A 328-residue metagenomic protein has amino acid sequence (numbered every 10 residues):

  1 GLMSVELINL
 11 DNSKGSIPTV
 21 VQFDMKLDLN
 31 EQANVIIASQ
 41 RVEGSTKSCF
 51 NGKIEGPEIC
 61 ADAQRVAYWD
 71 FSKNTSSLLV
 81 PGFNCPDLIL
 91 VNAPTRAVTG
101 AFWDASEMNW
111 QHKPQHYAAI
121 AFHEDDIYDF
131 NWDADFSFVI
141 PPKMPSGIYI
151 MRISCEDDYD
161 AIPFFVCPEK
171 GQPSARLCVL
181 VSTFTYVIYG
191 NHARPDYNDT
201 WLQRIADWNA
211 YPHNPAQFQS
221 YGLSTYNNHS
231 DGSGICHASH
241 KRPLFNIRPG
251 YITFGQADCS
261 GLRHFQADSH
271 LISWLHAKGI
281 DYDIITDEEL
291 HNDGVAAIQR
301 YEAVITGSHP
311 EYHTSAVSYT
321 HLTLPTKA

Functional and structural regions predicted by a protein language model:
G1-A105: Extracellular glycan-associated modules
V42-S45, D135-S137, I148, D157-E169 (+1 more regions): Short alpha-helical segments and helix-capping/turn motifs at coil-helix boundaries
N51, I298-Q299: A short, aliphatic-rich alpha-helical micro-motif
R96-Y128, I148, D158-A297: Aromatic-Pro/Gly-enriched surface loop or interdomain linker that acts as a lid/target-recognition segment
W132-R152: Ligand-binding face of N-terminal immunoglobulin V-set domains in extracellular IgSF glycoproteins
A257-L262, A303-Y312: The substrate-binding groove and active-site-proximal loops of carbohydrate-active enzymes, especially glycoside
L290-D293, E311-S315: Acidic-and-aromatic substrate-binding clefts and catalytic sites of carbohydrate-active enzymes
T320-T326: Conserved small/polar residues in nucleotide/adenosyl-binding loops
